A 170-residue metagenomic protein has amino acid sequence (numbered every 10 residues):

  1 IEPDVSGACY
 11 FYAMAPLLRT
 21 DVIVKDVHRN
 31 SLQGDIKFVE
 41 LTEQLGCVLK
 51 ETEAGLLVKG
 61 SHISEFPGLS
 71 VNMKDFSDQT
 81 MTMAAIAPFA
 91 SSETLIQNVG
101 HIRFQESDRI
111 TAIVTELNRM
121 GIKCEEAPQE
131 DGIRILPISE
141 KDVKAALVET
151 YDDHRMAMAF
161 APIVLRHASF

Functional and structural regions predicted by a protein language model:
I1-F170: Short, structured segments at the rim of ligand-binding sites
